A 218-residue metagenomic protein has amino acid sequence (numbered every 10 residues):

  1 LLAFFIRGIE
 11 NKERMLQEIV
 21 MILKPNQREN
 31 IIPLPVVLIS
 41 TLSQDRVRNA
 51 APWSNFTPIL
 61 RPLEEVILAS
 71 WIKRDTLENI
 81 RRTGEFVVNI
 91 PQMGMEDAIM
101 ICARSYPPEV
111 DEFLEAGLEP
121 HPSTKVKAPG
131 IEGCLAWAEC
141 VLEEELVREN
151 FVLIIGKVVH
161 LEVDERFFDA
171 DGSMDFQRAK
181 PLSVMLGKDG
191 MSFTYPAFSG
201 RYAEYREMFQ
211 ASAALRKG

Functional and structural regions predicted by a protein language model:
L1-E18: N-terminal amphipathic/basic-hydrophobic helices that include classical n-h-c signal peptides and signal-anchor
L16-G218: Basic, polyanion-binding surface patches
